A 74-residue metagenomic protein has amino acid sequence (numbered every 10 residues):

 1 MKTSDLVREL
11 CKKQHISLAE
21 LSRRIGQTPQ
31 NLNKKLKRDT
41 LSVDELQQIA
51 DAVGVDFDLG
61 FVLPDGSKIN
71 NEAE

Functional and structural regions predicted by a protein language model:
M1-Q14, E20: A short, Lys/Arg-rich alpha-helix, primarily the initiator
V7, L18, P29, V43-L46: Helix-turn-helix DNA-binding elements, focusing on the entry/boundary residues of the two helices that contact DNA
R8, N33-K34: Key DNA-contacting residues within the recognition helix of helix-turn-helix
K12, G26, K37-L41: Residue-level detection of the helix-turn-helix DNA-binding "recognition helix"
K12, R23, D51: Alpha-helical residues within the helix-turn-helix
H15-N33: Short alpha-helical DNA-recognition segment
D44-L59: DNA major-groove recognition helix of helix-turn-helix/homeodomain DNA-binding modules
G60-E74: Short, charged recognition helix plus adjacent turn of helix-turn-helix-like nucleic-acid-binding domains
